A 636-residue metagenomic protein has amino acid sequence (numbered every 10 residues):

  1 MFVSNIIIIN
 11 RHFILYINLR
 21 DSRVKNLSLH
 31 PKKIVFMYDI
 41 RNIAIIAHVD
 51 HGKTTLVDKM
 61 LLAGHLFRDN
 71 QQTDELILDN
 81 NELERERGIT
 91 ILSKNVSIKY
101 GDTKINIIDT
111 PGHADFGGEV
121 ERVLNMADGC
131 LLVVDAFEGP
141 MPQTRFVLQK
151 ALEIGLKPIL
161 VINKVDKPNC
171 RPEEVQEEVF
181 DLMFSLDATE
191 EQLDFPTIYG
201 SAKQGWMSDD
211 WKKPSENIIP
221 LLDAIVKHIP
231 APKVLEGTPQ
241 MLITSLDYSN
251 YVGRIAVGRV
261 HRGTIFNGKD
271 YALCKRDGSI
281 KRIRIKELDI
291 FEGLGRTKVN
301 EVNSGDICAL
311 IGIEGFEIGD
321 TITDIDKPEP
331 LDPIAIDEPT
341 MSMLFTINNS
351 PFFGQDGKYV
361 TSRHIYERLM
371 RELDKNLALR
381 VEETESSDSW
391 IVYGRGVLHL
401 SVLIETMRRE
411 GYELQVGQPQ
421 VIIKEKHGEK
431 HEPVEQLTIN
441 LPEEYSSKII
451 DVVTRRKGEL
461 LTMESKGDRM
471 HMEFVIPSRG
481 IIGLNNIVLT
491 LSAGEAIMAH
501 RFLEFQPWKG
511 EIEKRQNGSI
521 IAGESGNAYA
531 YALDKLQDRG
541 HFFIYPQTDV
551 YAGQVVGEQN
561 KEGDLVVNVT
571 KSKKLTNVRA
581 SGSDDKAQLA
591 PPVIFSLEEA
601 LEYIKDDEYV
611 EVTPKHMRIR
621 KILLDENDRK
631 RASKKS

Functional and structural regions predicted by a protein language model:
S4, P31-K33, R618, L624-S636: Acidic, low-complexity intrinsically disordered tails
V35-V134, E138-P140, E178, L246-S249: P-loop NTPase switch module centered on the Walker A-proximal segment
Y38-A44, V49-H51, P140-Q149, K157 (+11 more regions): Conserved structured catalytic cores and adjacent interaction surfaces of nucleotide-binding/hydrolyzing enzymes
Q72-L78, L186-T197, P232-L242, G278-F291 (+8 more regions): Interdomain boundary/hinge elements
V134-E190: Conserved C-terminal guanine-recognition region of P-loop GTPase G domains, centered on the G4
P168-V226: Canonical P-loop GTPase G-domain recognition
Q240-M343, F353-Q355, N517, G526-T576 (+2 more regions): Conserved nucleotide-binding/hydrolysis modules and their immediate coupling elements across P-loop/ASCE NTPase motors
S350-L373, K586, A590: A short, contiguous, amphipathic alpha-helix enriched in charged residues
